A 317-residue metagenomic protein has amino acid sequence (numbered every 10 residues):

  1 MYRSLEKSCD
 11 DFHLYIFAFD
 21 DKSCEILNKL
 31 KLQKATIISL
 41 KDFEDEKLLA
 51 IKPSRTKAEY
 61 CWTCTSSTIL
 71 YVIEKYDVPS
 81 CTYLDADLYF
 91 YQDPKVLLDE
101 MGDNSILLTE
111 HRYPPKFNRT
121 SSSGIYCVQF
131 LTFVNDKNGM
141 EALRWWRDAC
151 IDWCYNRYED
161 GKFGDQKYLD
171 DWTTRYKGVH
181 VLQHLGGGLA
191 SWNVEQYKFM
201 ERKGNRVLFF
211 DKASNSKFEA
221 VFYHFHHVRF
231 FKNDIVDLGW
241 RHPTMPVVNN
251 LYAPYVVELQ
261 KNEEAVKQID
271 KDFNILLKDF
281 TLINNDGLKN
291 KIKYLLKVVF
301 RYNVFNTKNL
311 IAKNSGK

Functional and structural regions predicted by a protein language model:
M1-K317: Glycosyltransferase catalytic domains, chiefly GT-A lineage
